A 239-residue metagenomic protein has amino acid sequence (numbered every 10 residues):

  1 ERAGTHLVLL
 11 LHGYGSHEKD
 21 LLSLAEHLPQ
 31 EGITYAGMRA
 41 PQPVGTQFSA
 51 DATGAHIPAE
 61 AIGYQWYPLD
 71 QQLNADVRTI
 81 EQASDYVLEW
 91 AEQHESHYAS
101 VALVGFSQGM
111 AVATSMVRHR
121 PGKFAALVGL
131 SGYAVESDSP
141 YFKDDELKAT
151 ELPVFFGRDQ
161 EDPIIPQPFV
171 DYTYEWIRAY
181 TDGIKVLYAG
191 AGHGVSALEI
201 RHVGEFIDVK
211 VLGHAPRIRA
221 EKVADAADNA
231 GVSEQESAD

Functional and structural regions predicted by a protein language model:
E1-S100: Serine-hydrolase catalytic machinery in alpha/beta-hydrolase-like enzymes
L103-G105, L130: Short beta-strand immediately N-terminal to the catalytic nucleophile in serine-hydrolase-like folds
G105-G109, A113: Gly/Ala-rich beta-loop-alpha elbow adjacent to hydrolase catalytic centers
G122-A134: A conserved short beta-strand
E136, Q160-I165, H193-G194: Acidic catalytic loop of the alpha/beta-hydrolase fold
F155-R158: Short beta-strand/loop motif that positions the catalytic acidic residue of the alpha/beta-hydrolase fold
P168-D239: C-terminal catalytic histidine-bearing segment of alpha/beta-hydrolase fold enzymes
